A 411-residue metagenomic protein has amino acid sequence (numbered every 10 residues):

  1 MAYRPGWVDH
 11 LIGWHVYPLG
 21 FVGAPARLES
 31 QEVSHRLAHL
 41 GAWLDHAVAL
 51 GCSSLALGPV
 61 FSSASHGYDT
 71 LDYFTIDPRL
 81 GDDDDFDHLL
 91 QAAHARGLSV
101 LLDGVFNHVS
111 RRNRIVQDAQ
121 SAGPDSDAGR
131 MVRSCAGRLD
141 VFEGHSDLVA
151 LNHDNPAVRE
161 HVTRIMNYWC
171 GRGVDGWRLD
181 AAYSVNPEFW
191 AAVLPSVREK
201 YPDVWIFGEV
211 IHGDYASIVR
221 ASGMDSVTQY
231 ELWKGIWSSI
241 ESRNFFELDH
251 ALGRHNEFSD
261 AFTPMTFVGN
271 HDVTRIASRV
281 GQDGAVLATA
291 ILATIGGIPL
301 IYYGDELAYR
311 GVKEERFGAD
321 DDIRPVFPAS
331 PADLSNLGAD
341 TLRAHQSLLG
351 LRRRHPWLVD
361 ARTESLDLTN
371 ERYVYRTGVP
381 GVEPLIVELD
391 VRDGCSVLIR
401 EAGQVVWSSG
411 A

Functional and structural regions predicted by a protein language model:
A2-G13, Y17-S54, V60-R172, W190-V193 (+2 more regions): Substrate-binding/active-site clefts of carbohydrate-active enzymes
R4-D9, L28-E32, D249-H250, F258-G410: Loop/helix patches that line or flank the sugar-binding groove of alpha-linked glycan CAZymes
I12-H15, L55-L57, V100-L102, W177 (+4 more regions): Hydrophobic faces of well-ordered beta-strands that scaffold small-molecule active sites in alpha/beta enzyme cores
L19, V60, V105-N107, A182-S184 (+3 more regions): Active-site beta-loop-alpha junctions enriched in small/polar residues
G51, R172-G173, Y201, I295-G296 (+1 more regions): A structural signal for short coil/turn segments at secondary-structure junctions
Q91-R96, R164-I165, D180-D260, P264 (+4 more regions): Active-site-proximal helices and loops of the catalytic beta/alpha 8
L101, G176-A182, R275-A277: Short catalytic-loop micro-motif centered on adjacent basic/acidic residues
F106, R178, A308: Short active-site segment of divalent metal-dependent hydrolases/proteases that encodes the spacing between
